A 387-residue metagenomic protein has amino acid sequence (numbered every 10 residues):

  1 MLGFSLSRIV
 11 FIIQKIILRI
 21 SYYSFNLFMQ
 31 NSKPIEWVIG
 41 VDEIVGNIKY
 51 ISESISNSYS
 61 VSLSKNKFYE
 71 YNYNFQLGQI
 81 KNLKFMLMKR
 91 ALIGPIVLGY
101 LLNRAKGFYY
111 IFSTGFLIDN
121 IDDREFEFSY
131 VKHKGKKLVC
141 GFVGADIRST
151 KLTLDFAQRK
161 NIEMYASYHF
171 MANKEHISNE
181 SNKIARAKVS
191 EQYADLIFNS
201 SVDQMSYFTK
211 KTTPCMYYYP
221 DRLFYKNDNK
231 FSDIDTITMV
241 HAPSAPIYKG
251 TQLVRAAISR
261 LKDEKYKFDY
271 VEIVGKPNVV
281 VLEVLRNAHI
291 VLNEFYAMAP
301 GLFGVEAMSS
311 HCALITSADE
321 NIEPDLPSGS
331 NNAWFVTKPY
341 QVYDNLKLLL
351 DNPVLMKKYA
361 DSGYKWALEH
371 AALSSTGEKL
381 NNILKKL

Functional and structural regions predicted by a protein language model:
W37, T213-K249, R255: Conserved donor-binding/catalytic core segment of Leloir-type glycosyltransferases
G46-Y50, P246-R260: A conserved mid-protein helix/loop that constitutes part of the nucleotide-sugar donor-binding site
L98-R104, F126-H133, I162-L196: Membrane-proximal helix-turn-helix segments that form the acceptor-binding/catalytic region of lipid-linked
S149-T150, E175-P214, A256: A short, active-site helix/loop in glycosyltransferases that binds the activated sugar's phosphate group
R286-A299, C312: Acidic donor-binding loop of glycosyltransferase active sites
A313-A318: Short hydrophobic beta-strand element within catalytic cores of glycosyltransferases and related nucleotide-activated
P324-K347: Change "using UDP/GDP/dTDP sugars" to "using nucleotide sugars
D351-K385: A charged, aromatic-enriched C-terminal amphipathic alpha-helix characteristic of glycosyltransferases across folds
